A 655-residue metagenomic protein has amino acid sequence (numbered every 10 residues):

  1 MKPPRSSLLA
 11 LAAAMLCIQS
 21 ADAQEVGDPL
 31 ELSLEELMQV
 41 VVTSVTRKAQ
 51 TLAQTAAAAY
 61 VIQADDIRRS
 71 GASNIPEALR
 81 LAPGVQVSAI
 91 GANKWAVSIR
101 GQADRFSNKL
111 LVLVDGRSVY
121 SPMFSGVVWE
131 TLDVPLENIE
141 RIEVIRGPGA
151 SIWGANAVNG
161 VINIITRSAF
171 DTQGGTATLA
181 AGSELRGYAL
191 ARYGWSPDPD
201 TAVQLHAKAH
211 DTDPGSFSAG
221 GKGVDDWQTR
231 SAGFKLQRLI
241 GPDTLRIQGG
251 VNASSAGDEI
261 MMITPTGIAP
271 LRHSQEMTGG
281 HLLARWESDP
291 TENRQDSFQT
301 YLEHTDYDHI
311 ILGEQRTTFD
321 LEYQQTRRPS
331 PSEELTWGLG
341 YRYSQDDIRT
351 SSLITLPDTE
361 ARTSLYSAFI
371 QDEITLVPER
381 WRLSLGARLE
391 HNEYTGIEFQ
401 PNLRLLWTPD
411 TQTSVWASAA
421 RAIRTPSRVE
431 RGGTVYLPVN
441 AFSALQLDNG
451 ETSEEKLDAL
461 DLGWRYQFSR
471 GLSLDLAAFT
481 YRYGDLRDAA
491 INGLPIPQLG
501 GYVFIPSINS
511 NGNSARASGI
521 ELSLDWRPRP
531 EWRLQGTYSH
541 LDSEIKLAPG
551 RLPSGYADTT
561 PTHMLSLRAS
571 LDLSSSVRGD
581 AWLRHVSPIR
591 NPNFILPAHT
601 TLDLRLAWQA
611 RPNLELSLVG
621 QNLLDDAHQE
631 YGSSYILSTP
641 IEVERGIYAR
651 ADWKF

Functional and structural regions predicted by a protein language model:
A23-R68, D289: Short, acidic, small-residue-rich periplasmic hinge/interaction motif at the N-terminus of Gram-negative outer-membrane
S44, K48-Y60, P76, R80-S118 (+1 more regions): Extracytoplasmic beta-strand/coil segments of soluble accessory domains associated with Gram-negative outer-membrane
S118-R146: Short acidic/polar hinge/loop motifs at secondary-structure boundaries that mediate gating or recognition
A150-S151, N163, F170-T172, A180 (+2 more regions): Periplasmic-side early beta-strands and strand-to-turn transitions of outer-membrane beta-barrels
G233, T318-Q324, A361-F369, N449 (+7 more regions): Outer membrane beta-barrel strand-and-loop segments of large Gram-negative receptors, especially TonB-dependent
M262-T264, Q345, E393-T395, W407 (+5 more regions): Surface-exposed extracellular loop regions of Gram-negative outer-membrane beta-barrel proteins, predominantly
T375-L376, R380-R382, F479-R482, V503-P592: Gram-negative outer-membrane beta-barrel transporters
R482, A607-F655: C-terminal beta-signal and adjacent terminal beta-strands/loops of Gram-negative outer-membrane beta-barrel proteins
